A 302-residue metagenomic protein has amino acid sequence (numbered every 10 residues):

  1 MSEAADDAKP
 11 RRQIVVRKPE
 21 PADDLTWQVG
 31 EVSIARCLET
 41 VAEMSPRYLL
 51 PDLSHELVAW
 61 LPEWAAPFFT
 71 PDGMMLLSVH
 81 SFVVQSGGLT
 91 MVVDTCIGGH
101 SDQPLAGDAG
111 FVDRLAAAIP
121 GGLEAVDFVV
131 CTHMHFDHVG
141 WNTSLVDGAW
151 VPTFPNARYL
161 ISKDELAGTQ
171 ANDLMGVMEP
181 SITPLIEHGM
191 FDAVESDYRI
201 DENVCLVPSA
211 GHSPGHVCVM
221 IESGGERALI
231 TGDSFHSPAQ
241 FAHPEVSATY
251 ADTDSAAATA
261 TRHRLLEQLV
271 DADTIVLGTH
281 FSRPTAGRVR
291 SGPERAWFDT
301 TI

Functional and structural regions predicted by a protein language model:
K9, A106-A125, S144, V151-P208 (+2 more regions): Metallo-beta-lactamase
V15-V16, D24, P71-M75, V207-H212: Short Gly/Pro-enriched turn/cap motifs at secondary-structure boundaries
D23-R114, C218-D233: Conserved beta-strand hairpin/beta-sheet module of binuclear metal-dependent hydrolase folds, prominently
E39-T40, T95-G98, M134, D164-E165 (+3 more regions): Active-site metal-binding loops of divalent metal-dependent hydrolases
M91-V93, V130, Y159, A228-I230 (+1 more regions): Residue-level marker for buried hydrophobic side chains located in beta-strands that build the well-ordered beta-sheet
Q103-L105, G140-A149, R288-V289: Metal-dependent catalytic neighborhoods of phosphoester/phosphodiester hydrolases
A109-F111, G225-I302: Cap/insert and terminal regions of metallo-dependent hydrolase folds
V126-D137: Metallo-beta-lactamase
